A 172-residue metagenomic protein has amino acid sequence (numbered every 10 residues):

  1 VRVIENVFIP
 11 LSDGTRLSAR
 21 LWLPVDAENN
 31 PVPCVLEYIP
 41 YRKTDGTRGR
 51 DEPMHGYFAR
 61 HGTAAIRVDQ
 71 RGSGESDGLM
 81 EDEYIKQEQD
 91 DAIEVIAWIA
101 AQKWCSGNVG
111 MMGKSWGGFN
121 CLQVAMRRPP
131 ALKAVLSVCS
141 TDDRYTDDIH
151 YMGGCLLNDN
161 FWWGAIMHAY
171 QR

Functional and structural regions predicted by a protein language model:
V1-N30: N-terminal cap/lid segment of alpha/beta-hydrolase-fold proteins
E5-N6, S18, V95-W98, Q102: Mature extracytoplasmic enzyme cores
D26, Y41, S115-G118, T141: Flexible, active-site-proximal loop/turn residues at the rims of small-molecule/cofactor binding pockets and catalytic
D26-A100, I149-H150, L156: Cap/lid segment of the alpha/beta-hydrolase catalytic domain
P31-C34, H61-A64, C105-N108, P130-A134: Loop/turn elements at helix/coil->beta-strand transitions in domains of secreted/extracellular proteins
Q87, M112, F119-R172: A catalytic-pocket lid/entrance helix-loop region that shapes and gates access to the active site across common
K103-W116: Alpha/beta-hydrolase fold nucleophile elbow
